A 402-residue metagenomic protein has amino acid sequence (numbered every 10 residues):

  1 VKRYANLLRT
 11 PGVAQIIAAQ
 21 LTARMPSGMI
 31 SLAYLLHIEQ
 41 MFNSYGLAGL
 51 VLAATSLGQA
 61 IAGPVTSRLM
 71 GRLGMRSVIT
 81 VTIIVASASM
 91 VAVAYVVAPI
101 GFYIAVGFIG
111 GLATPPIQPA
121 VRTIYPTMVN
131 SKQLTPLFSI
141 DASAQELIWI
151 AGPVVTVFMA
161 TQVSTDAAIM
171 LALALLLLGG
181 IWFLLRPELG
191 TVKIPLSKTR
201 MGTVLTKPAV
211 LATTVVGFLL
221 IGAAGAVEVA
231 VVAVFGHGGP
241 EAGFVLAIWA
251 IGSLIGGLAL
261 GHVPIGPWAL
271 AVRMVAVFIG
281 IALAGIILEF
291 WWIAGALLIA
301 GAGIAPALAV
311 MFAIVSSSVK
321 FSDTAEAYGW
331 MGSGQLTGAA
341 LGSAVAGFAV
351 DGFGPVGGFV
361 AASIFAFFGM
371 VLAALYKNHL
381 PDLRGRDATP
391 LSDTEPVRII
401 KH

Functional and structural regions predicted by a protein language model:
K2-G58, V204-W249: Helix-loop boundary and gating motifs at the non-cytosolic
L21, I100-P116, F218, I293-P306: Hydrophobic core of transmembrane alpha-helices in multi-pass small-molecule transporters, especially MFS/SLC-type
Y34, P115-V129, P306-V319: Intracellular juxtamembrane helix-capping segments at the cytosolic ends of symmetry-related transmembrane helices
I61-M75, A160, I255-A269, V350: Helix-to-loop junctions at the C-terminal end of transmembrane segments in multipass secondary transporters
S77-V91, M170-L173, A269-L283, V360: Structural signature of the two symmetry-related core transmembrane helices
V106-L147: Cytoplasmic helix-loop-helix junction between adjacent transmembrane helices in 12-TM secondary transporters
A269-V310: C-terminal transmembrane helical hairpin of 12-TM major facilitator-type secondary transporters
D323-P355: A late C-terminal transmembrane helix in Major Facilitator Superfamily
